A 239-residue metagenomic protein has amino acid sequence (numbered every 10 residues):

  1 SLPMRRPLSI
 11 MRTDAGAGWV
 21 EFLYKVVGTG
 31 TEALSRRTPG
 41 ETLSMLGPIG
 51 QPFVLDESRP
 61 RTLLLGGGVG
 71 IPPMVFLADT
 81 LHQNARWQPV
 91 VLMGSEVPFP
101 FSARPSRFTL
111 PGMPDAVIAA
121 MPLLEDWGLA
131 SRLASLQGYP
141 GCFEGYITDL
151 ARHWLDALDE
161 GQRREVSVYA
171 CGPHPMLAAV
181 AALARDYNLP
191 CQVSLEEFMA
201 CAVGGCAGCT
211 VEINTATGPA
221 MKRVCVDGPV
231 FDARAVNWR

Functional and structural regions predicted by a protein language model:
S1-P39: Ferredoxin-reductase
L2-M4, L55-S58, V203-G205, G218: Short glycine/proline-enriched turns and hinge-like loops at secondary-structure junctions
R12-G18, L136-G138, T215: Short, ordered beta-strand-loop transition motifs
T29-V193: FNR/FR-type flavoprotein reductase catalytic core
P73-F76, H174-A178, E196-V230: Local cysteine-cluster metal-coordination motifs and their immediate loop/turn environment, predominantly Fe-S cluster
G228-R239: A charged, well-structured terminal subsegment
